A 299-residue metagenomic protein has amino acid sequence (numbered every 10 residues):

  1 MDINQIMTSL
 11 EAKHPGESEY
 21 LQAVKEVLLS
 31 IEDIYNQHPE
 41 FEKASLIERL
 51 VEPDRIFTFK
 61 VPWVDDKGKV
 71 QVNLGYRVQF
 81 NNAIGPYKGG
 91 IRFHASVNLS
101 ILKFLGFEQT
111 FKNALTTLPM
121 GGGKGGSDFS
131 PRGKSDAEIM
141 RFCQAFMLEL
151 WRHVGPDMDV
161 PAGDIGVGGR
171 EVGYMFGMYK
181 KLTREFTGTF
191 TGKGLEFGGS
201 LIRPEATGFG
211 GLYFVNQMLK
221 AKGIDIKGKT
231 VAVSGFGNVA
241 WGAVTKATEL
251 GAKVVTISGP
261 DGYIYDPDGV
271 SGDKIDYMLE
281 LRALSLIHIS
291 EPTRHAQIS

Functional and structural regions predicted by a protein language model:
E40-K69: Structured beta-strand/loop patches that form or line metal/cofactor-binding pockets in enzymes
H94, N113-K227: Glycine/serine-rich phosphate-binding loop and adjoining beta1-alpha1 elements at the start of nucleotide-handling
V231-V233: Hydrophobic Val/Ile/Leu positions in short beta-strands of Rossmann-like dinucleotide-binding domains
F236: Glycine-rich Rossmann-fold phosphate-binding loop(s) that bind the pyrophosphate of adenine dinucleotide cofactors
A240-W241: N-terminal Rossmann-fold NAD(P) dinucleotide-binding loop
A252-L286: NAD(P)-binding Rossmann-fold cofactor-contacting core
I287-S299: Single conserved hydrophobic/aromatic residue that forms the stacking wall/gate of nucleotide- or nucleobase-binding
